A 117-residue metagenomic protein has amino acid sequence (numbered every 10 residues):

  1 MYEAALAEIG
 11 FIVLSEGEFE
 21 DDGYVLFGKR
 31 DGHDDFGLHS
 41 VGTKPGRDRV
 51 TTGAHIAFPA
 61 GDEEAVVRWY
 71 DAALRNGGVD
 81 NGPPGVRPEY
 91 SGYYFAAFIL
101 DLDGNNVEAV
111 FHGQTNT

Functional and structural regions predicted by a protein language model:
M1-A5, A73, G104: Conserved active-site tyrosine of GNAT-family acetyltransferases
M1-D34: Core segments of cupin and vicinal oxygen chelate
G23-L26, S91-G92, T117: Short secondary-structure boundary/hinge segments and terminal tails
G28-R68, A72-R75: Long, continuous compositionally biased terminal/linker segments
A57-A97, L102: Vicinal oxygen chelate
P88-E89, H112-N116: A short acidic/small-residue loop/turn micro-motif
N106-A109: Short glycine-/small-residue motifs
